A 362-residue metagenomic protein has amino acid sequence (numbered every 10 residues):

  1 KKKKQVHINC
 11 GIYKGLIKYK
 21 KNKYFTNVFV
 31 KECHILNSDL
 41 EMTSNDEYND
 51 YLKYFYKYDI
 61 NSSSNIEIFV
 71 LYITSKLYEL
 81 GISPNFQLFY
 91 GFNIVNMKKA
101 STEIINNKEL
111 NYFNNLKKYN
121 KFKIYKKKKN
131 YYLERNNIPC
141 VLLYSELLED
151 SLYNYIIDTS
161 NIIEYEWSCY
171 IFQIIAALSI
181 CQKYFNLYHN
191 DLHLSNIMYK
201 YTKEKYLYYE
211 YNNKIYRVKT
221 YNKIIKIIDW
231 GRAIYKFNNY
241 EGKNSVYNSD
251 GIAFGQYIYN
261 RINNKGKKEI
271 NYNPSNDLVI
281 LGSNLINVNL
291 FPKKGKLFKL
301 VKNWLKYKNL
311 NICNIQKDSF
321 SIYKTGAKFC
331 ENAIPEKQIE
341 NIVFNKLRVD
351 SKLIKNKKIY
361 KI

Functional and structural regions predicted by a protein language model:
K1-H7: Juxta-kinase regulatory segment immediately upstream of eukaryotic protein kinase catalytic domains
N9-Y13, Y24-V28, S83-L88, P139-L143 (+5 more regions): Core residues of folded domains in eukaryotic genome-function proteins
I12-N107, Y112-K118: ATP-binding glycine-rich loop module of kinase domains
L36-D59, D158-I163, Y247-N264: A solvent-exposed, charged loop/short amphipathic helix patch at secondary-structure junctions
T74-Y78, T159-N190, L194-S195, K203-E204: Conserved kinase catalytic-core helix
P84-E166, F237-N239: Conserved structural core of kinase catalytic domains
Y188-Y272: Catalytic activation segment of kinase domains across protein kinase-like and atypical kinase folds
Q256-I362: Helical subdomain adjoining the active site within ATP-dependent kinase catalytic cores
